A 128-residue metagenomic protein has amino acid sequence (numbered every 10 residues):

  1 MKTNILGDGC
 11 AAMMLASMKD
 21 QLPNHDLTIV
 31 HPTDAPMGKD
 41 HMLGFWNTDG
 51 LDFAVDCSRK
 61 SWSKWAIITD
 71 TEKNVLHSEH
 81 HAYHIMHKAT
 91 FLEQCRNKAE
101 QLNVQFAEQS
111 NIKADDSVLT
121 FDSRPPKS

Functional and structural regions predicted by a protein language model:
M1-A11, T28-V30, D116: Beta1/beta-strand and adjacent pyrophosphate-binding region of the FAD-binding site in flavoprotein oxidoreductases
D8, M18-L22, K98-S128: Predominantly flavin-linked oxidoreductase catalytic cores and closely associated redox partners
A11, A35, P126: Conserved Rossmann-like nucleotide-cofactor binding loop
M14-E72, T90: N-terminal FAD cofactor-binding segment of flavoenzymes
V30-P32, D70, H77-E79, A107-Q109: Conserved beta-strand termini and adjacent loop/short-helix elements that scaffold enzyme active sites in alpha/beta
V75-N97, D122-P126: Short beta-strand to alpha-helix junction loop
